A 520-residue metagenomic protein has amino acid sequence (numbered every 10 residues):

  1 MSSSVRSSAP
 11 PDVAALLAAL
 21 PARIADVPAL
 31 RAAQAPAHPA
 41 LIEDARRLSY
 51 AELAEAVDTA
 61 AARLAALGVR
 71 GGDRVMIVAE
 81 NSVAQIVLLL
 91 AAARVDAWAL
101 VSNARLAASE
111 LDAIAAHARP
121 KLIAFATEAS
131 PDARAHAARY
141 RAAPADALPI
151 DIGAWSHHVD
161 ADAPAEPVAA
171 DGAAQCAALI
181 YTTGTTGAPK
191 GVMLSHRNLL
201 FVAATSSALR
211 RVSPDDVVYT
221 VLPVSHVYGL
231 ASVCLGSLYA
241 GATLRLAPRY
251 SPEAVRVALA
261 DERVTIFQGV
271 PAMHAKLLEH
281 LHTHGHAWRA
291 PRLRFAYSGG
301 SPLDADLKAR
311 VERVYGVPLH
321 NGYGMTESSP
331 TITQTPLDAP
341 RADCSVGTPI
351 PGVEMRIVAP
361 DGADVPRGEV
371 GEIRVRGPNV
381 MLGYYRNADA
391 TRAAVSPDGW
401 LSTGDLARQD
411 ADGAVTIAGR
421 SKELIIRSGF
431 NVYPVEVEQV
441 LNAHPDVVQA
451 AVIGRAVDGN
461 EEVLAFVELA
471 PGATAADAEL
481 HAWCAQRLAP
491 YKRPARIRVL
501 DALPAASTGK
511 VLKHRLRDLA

Functional and structural regions predicted by a protein language model:
L20, R46, A61-S109, N431: Conserved AMP-binding/adenylate-forming
A37, D162-Y181, A188, R211-V217: Conserved pre-ATP/AMP-binding loop-to-beta segment of ANL
S49-A51, A177-F201: Conserved AMP-binding A3 loop
L106, F267, G377, L382-G383 (+4 more regions): AMP-binding/adenylate-forming catalytic core of the ANL superfamily
L200-V217, V227-I266, H280-H284: Conserved AMP-binding/adenylation subdomain of ANL enzymes
V264-G269, L278-R341, E354: Gly/Ser/Thr-rich phosphate-binding loop
Y323, A342, R356-R374, A393 (+3 more regions): Conserved beta-loop-beta connector loops within the AMP-binding
T348-G352, A363-A394, V432: Conserved ATP/PPi-binding loop(s) of AMP-dependent carboxylate-activating enzymes
